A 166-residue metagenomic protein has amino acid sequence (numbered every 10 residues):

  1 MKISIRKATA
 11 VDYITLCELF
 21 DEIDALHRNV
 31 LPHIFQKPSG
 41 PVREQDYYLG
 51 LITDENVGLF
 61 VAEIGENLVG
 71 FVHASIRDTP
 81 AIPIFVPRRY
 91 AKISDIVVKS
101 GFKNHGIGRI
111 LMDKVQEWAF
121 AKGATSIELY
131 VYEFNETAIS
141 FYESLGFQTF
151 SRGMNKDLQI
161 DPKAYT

Functional and structural regions predicted by a protein language model:
M1-I14, K163-T166: Conserved N-terminal entry element of GNAT/NAT acetyltransferase domains
A25-Y47: Conserved GNAT-fold acetyl-CoA-binding loop/helix
D46-F60, K92: A short helix-loop-beta-strand connector motif used in the catalytic cores of GNAT acetyltransferases and, in some
V61, N67-I76, K92, V97: Conserved beta-strand in the GNAT
D95-V98, N104-E117, S144: Conserved acetyl-CoA-binding loop-helix of GNAT-fold acetyltransferases
R109, A121, E133-S151: Conserved active-site alpha-helix within GNAT-family acetyltransferase domains
K114, L129-A138, N155-I160: Conserved beta-strand-loop-alpha-helix junction that forms the acyl-donor binding cleft
A119-Y130: Conserved GNAT acetyl-CoA-binding A-motif
